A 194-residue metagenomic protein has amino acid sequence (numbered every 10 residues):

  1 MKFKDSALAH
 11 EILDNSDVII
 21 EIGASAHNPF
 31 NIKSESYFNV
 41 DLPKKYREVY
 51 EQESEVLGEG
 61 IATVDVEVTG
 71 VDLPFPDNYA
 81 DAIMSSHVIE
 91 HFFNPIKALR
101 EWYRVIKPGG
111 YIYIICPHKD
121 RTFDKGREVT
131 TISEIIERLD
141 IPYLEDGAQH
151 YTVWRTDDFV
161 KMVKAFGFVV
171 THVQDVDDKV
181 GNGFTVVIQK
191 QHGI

Functional and structural regions predicted by a protein language model:
M1-S16: Conserved alpha-helix/loop element of class I SAM-dependent methyltransferases that forms part of the SAM/SAH-binding
D14, F93, K107: Short conserved AdoMet
S16-V18, N78: Nucleotide donor/acceptor-binding cores
V18-D72: Class I SAM-dependent methyltransferase SAM/SAH-binding core
L57-G60, E67, I96-E101, K107-G193: S-adenosyl-L-methionine-dependent methyltransferase catalytic module, highlighting the catalytic core
D72-D77, R104: Short conserved loop adjoining the S-adenosyl-L-methionine
I83-M84: Hydrophobic beta-strand segment of the Class I
V88-I89, H118: Hydrophobic adenine-recognition pocket in adenosine-nucleotide-binding enzymes
